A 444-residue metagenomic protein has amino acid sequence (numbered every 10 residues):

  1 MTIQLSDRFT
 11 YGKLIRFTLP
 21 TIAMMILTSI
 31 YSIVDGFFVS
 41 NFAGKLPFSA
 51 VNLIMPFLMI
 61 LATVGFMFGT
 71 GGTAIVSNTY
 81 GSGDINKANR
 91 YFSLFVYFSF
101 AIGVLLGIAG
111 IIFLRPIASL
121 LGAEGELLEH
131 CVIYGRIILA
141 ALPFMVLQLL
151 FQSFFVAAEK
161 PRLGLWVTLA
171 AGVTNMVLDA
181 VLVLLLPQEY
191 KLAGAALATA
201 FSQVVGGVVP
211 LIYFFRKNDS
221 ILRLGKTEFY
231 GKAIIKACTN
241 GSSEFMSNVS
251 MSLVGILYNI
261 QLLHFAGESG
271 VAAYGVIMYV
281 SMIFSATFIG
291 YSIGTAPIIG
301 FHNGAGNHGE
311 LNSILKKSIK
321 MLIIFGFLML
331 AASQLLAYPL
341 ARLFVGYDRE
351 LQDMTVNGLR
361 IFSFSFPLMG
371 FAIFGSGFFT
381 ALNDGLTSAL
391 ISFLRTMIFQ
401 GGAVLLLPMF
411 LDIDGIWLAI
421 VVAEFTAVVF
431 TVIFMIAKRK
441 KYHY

Functional and structural regions predicted by a protein language model:
M1-T18, V76-P143, P187-S242, I299-S365 (+1 more regions): Short alpha-helical transmembrane segments in multi-pass integral membrane proteins
S6-F42, P56-G71, I75, F100-G107 (+5 more regions): N-terminal transmembrane alpha-helices
R16-D35, I137, A171, S202-G206 (+4 more regions): Transmembrane helical elements of multi-pass membrane transporters/channels
I30-S49, A118-G125, V181-Y190, S252-I283 (+3 more regions): Helix-terminus/linker motif at the lipid-water interface of multi-pass membrane proteins
V39-M59, E126-H130, L192-L197, A233-N240 (+5 more regions): Interfacial/gating helices of multi-pass transporter permease domains
F48-I108, M145-G164, A273-A337, M369-I391: Small-residue-rich hydrophobic transmembrane alpha-helices
I60, N175-A180, G207-L211, M282-A286 (+3 more regions): Hydrophobic transmembrane alpha-helices of multi-pass small-molecule transporters
G69, I138-V156, G164-G172, A195-V208 (+5 more regions): Short runs within selected transmembrane alpha-helices of multi-pass transporters and secretion channels
